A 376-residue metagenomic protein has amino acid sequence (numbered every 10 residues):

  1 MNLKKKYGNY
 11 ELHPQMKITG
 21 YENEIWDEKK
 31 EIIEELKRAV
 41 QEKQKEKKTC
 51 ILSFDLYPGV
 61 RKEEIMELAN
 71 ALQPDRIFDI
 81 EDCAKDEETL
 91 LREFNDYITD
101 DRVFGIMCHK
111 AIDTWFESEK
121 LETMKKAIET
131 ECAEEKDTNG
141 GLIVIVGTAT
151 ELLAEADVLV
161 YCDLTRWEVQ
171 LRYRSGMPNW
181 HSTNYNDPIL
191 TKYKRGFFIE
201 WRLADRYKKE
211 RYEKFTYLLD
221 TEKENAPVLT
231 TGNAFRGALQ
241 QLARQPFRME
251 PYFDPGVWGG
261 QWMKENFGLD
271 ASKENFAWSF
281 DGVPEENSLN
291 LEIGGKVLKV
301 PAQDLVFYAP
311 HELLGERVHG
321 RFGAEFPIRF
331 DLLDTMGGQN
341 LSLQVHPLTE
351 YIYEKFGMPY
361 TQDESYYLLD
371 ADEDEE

Functional and structural regions predicted by a protein language model:
N2-E31, D75-G141: ATP-dependent small-molecule kinase phosphotransfer cores that center on conserved nucleotide phosphate-binding segments
N2-K47, E64-Q73, S175-P178, G196-Q261: NTP-dependent small-molecule kinase module
E35-R38, E213-E375: Transition-metal
T49-S53, G141-V144: Residue-level preference for the first positions of well-ordered beta-strands
L52-N70: Glycine-rich phosphate-binding P-loop
F54-G59, V146-A149, E222: Structural motif
L72, I128-S182: ATP-dependent NMP and nucleoside kinases share a basic, alpha-helical "lid"
K85, T89-T114, A156-R202: A glycine- and Lys/Arg-enriched "phosphate-lid" helix/loop adjacent to the NTP-binding pocket of small-molecule kinases
